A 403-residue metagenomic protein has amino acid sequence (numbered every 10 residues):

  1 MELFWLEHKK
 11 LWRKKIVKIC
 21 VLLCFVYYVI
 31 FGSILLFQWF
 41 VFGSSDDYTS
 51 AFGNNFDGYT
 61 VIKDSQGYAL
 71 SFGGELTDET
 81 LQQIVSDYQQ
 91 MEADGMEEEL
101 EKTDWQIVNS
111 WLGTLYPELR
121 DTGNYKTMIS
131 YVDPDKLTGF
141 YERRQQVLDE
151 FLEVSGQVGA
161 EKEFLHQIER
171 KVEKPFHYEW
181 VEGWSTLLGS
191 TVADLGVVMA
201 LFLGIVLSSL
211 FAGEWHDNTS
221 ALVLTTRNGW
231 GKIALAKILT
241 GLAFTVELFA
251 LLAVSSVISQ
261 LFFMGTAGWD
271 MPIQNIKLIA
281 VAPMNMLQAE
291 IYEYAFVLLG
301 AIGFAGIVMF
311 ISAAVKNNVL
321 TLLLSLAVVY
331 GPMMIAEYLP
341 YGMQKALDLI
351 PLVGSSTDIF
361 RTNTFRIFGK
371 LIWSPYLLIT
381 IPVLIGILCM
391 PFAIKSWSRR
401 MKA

Functional and structural regions predicted by a protein language model:
M1-L23: N-terminal Sec/SRP start-transfer signal
W5-E7, L11, F310-A314, I381-A403: Junction motif at the cytosolic side of a transmembrane helix
K18, G231, N318-L320: Residues that define the loop-to-transmembrane-helix transition and helix capping in multi-pass membrane transporters
V21-F25, V319-P332, I350-P351: Central hydrophobic cores of alpha-helical transmembrane segments in multi-pass integral membrane proteins
Y27-Q83, D133-E214, L235-A314, N318 (+2 more regions): Secretory targeting signals
D217-A221: Hydrophobic transmembrane alpha-helix segments characteristic of membrane transport and insertion machinery
L224-W230: Short helix-to-coil transition segments within interhelical loops that connect adjacent transmembrane helices
M343-T364: Short hydrophobic, aromatic-rich alpha-helical segments embedded in or entering the lipid bilayer of multi-pass
